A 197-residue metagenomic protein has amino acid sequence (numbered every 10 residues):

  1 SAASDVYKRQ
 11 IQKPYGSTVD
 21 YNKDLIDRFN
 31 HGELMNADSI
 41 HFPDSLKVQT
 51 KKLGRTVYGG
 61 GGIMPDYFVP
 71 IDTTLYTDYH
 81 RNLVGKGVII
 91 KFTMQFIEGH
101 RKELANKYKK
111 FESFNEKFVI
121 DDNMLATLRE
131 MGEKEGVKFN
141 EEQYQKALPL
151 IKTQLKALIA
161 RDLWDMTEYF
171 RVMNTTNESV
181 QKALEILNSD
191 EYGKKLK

Functional and structural regions predicted by a protein language model:
A2-Y7: Short, small-residue-biased leader/transition segments that mark boundaries at the very start of proteins
Q10-K197: Conserved functional hotspot residues or short segments at active or partner-binding sites across diverse domains
